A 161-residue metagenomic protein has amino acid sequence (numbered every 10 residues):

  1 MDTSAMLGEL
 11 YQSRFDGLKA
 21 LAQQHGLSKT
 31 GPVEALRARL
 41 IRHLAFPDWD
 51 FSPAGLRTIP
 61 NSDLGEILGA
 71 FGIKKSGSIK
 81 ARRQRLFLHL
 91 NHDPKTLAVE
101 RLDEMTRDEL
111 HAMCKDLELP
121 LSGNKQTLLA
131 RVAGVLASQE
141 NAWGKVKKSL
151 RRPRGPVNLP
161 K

Functional and structural regions predicted by a protein language model:
M1-K161: Basic helix-extension-helix modules of the SAP/HeH family
